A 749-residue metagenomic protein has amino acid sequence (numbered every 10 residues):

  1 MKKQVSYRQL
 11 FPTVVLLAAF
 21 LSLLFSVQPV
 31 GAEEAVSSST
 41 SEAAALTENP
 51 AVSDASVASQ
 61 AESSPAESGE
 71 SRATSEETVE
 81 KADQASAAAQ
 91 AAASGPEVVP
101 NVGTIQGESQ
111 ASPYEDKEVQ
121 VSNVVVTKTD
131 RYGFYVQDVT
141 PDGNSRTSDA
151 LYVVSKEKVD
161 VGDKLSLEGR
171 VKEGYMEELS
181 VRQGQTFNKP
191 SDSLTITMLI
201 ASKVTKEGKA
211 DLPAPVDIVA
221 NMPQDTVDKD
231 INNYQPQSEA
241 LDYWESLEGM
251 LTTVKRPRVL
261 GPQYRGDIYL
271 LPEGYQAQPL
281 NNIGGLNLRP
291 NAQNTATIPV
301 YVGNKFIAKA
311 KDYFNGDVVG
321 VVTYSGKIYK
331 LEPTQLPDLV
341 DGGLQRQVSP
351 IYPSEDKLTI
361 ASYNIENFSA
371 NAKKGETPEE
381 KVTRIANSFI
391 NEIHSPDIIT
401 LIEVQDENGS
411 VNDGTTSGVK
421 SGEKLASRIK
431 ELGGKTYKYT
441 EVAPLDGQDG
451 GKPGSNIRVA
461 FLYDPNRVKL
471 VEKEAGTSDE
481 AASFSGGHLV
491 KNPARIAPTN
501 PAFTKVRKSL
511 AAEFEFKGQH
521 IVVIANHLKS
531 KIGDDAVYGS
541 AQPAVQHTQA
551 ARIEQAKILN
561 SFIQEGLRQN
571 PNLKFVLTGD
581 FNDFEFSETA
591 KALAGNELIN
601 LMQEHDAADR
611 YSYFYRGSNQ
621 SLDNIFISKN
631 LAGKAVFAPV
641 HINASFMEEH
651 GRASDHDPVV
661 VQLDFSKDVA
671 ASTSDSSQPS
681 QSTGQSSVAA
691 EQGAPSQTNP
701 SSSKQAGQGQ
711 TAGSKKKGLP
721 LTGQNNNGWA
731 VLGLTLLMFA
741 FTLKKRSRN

Functional and structural regions predicted by a protein language model:
M1-K3, V27-P100, A670-K716: Low-complexity, acidic Ser/Thr/Pro-rich repeat tracts that form intrinsically disordered stalk/linker regions of very
M1-Q9, D580, K745-N749: Positively charged n-region of N-terminal signal peptides that target proteins for export
K3-V14, N726-G728: Bacterial N-terminal signal peptides that target proteins for export
S6, A19-P29, L719: Disordered, charged N-terminal biogenesis/targeting segments of membrane/secreted proteins
P12-S26, T735-M738: Bacterial N-terminal signal peptides
A89-T359, Y363, N367-N371, E376-S395 (+5 more regions): Extended non-catalytic accessory segments flanking core domains
A240, P333-T673: Divalent cation-coordinating acidic motifs and surrounding scaffolds that mediate Ca2+/Mg2+/Mn2+/Zn2+-dependent binding
P700-Q710, K716-S747: A cross-kingdom C-terminal cell-surface attachment/processing module
